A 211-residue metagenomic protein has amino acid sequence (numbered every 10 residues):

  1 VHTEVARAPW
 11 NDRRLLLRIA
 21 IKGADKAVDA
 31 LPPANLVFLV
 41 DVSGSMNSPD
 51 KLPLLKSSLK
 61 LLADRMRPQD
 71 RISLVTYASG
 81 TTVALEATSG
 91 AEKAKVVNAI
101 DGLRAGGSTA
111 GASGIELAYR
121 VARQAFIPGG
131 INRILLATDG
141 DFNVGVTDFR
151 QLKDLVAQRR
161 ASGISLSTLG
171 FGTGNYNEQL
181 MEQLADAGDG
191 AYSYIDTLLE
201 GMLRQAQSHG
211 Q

Functional and structural regions predicted by a protein language model:
H2: Conserved P-loop/Walker A NTP-binding site and adjacent catalytic elements of P-loop NTPases
A6-Q211: Exposed acidic/Ser/Thr-rich ligand/metal-binding surfaces
